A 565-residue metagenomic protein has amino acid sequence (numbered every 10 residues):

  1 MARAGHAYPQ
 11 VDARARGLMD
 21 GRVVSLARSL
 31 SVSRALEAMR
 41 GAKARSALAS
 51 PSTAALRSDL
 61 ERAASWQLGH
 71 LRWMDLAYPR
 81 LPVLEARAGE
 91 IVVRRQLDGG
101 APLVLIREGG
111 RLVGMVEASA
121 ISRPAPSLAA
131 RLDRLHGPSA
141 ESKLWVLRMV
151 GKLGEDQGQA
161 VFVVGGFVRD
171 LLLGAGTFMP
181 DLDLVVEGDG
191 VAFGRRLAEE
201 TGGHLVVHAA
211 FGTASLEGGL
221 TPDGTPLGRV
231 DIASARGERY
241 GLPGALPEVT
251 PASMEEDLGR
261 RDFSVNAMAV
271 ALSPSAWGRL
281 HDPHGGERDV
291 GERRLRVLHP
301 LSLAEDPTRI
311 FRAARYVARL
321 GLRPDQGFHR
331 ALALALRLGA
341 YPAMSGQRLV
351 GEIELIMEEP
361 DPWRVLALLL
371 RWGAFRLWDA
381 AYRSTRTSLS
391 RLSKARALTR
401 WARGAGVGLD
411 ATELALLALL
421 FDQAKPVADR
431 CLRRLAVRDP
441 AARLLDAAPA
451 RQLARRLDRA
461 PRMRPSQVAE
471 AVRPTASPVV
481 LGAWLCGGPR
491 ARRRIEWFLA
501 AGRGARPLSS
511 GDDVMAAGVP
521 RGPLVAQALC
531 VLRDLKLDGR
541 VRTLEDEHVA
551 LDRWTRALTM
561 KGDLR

Functional and structural regions predicted by a protein language model:
M1-R45, S58-R565: Catalytic cores of the polymerase beta-like nucleotidyltransferase superfamily and closely associated nucleotide
T53-A55: Acidic Ca2+-chelating loop motifs
